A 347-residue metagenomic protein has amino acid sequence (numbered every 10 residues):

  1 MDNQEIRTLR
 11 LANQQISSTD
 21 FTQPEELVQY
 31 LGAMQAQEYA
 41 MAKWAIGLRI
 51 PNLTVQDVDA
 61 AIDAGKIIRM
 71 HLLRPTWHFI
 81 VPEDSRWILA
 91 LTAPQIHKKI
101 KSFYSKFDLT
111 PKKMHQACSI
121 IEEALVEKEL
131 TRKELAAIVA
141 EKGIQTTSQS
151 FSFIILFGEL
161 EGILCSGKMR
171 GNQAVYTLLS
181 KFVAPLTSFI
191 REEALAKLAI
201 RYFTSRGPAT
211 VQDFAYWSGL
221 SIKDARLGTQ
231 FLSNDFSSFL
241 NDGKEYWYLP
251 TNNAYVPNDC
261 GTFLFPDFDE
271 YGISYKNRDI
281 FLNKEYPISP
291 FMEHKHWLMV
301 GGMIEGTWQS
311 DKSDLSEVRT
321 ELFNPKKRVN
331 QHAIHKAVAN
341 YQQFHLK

Functional and structural regions predicted by a protein language model:
M1-K133, I138-E141, Q145-T147, E285: Phosphate-backbone binding and catalysis cores of DNA-processing enzymes
V58-D59, S152-L156, R226-S233: Short, hydrophobic-biased segments on the C-terminal half of alpha helices that form "recognition helices"
D63-L72, T76-W77, E159-M169, S233-N241 (+1 more regions): A short, conserved structural fragment
I88-F103, S180-R201, S205, G261-G272: Short, amphipathic alpha-helical interaction segments positioned at domain boundaries
P111-K128, R191-G207, T229: Positively charged, polyanion-binding regions of nucleic-acid-associated proteins
S148-A225: Loop-centered beta-sheet repeat module
F231-K284: Non-catalytic regulatory appendages
K284, I288-K347: Glycine-rich, small/acidic residue-mixed loop/short-helix segments
